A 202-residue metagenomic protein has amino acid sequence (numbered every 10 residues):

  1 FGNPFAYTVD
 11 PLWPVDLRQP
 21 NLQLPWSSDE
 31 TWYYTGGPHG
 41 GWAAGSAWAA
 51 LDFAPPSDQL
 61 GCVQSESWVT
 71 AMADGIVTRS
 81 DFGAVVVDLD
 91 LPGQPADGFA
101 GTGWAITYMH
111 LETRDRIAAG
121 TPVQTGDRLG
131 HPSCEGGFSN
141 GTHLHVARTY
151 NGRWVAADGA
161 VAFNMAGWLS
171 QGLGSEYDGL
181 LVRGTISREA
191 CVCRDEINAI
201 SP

Functional and structural regions predicted by a protein language model:
F1-P11, V15-L22, V63, T70 (+4 more regions): Acidic, glycine-rich catalytic/binding loops that coordinate metals and/or anionic ligands
Q19-N21, D29, S46-A50, M72 (+3 more regions): Extracytoplasmic
W32-A73: Short glycine/threonine/proline-enriched tight-turn/helix- or strand-capping micro-motif at secondary-structure
Y34, V69-A71, G75-V77, G120-P132: A structural signal for short beta-strand/turn segments enriched in small hydrophobics and glycine
G36-H39, F53-P56, A73-D74, S80-D81 (+4 more regions): Active-site-proximal beta-strand/loop segments in catalytic clefts of secreted hydrolases
W42-G45, T78, G136-N140: Short glycine/serine/proline-enriched coil/turn segments at secondary-structure junctions
A44-G61, G93-F99, W104-I106, L111-E112 (+1 more regions): Small beta-barrel nucleic-acid-binding modules, principally OB-folds
Q64-R116, N140-H143: Zn2+-dependent peptidoglycan hydrolase active-site motif and core
